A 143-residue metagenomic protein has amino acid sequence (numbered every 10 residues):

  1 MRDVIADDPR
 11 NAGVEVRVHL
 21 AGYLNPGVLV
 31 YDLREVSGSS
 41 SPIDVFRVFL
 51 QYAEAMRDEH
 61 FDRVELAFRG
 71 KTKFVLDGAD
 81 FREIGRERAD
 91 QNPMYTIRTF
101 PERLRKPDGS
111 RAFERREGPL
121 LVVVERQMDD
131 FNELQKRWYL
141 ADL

Functional and structural regions predicted by a protein language model:
V4-E35: Short edge beta-strands and adjacent turn/loop segments
P9-R10, S41, R69: Short, structured coil/loop segments at alpha-helix boundaries
N11-V14, F46-V48, R57, K73: Short amphipathic alpha-helical surface micro-motifs
V16-H19, E59-G70: Surface-exposed patches in mature extracellular/periplasmic domains of secreted proteins
V30-D32, E65-L143: Polar/charged, Gly/Pro-rich intrinsically disordered segments
S37-S39, T72: Residues that cap or initiate secondary-structure elements
S40-D62: Short, non-transmembrane amphipathic alpha-helical segments
